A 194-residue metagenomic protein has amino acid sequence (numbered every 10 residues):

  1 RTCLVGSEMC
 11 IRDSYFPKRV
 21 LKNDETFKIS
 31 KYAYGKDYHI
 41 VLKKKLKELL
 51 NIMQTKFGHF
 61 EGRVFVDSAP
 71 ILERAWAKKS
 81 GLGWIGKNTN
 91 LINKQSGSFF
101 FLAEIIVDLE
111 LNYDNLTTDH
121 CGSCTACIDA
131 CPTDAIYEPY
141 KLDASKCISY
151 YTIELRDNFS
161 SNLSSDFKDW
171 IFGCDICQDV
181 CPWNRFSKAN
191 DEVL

Functional and structural regions predicted by a protein language model:
T2-I11: Single conserved hydrophobic/aromatic residue that forms the stacking wall/gate of nucleotide- or nucleobase-binding
I11, F27-V193: Catalytic cores of enzyme domains
F16-L21: Cytochrome P450 core scaffold surrounding the K-helix E-X-X-R motif and the conserved "meander" helix-loop region
